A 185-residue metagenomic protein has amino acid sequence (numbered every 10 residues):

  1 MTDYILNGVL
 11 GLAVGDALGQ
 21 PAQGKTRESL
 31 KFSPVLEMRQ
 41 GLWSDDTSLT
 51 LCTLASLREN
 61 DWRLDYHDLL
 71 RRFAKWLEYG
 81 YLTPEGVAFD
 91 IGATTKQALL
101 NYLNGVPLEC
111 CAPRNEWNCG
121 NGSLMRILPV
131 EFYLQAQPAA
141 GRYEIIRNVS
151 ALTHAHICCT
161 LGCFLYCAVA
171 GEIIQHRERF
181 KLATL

Functional and structural regions predicted by a protein language model:
M1-L185: Structured, active/binding-site neighborhoods that engage oxygen-rich ligands
